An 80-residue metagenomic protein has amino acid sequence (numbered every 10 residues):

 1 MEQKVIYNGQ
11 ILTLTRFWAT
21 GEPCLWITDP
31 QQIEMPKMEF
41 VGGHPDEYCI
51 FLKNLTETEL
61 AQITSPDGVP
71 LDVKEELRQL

Functional and structural regions predicted by a protein language model:
M1-E2, E75-L80: Short intrinsically disordered terminal tails
E2-Q3, L25: Residue-level detector of beta-strand structural context in well-folded domains
T15-D72: Acidic, low-complexity, intrinsically disordered interaction modules
